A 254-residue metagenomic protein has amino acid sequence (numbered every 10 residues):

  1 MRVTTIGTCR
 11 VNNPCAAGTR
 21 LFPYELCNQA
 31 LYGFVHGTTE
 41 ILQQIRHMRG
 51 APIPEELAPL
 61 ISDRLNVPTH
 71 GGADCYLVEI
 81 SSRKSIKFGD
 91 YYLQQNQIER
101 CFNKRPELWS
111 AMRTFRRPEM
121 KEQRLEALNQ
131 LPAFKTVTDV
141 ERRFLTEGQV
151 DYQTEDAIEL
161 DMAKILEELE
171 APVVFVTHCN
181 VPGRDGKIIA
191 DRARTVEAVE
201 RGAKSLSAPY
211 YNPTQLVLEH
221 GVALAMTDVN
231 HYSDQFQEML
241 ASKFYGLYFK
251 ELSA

Functional and structural regions predicted by a protein language model:
M1-I45: Serine-esterase "nucleophile elbow" of acetyl-processing enzymes
T5-I6, P132-A133, H178, L240 (+1 more regions): Catalytic cores of glycan-processing enzymes that make or break glycosidic bonds
G37-E55, R142-D156: Acidic/glycine-enriched edge-of-secondary-structure segments
G50-G71: Short, well-structured alpha-helical segments in soluble
H70-M226: Alpha-helical cap/lid subdomain in secreted, periplasmic, or secretory-pathway luminal O-acyl-processing enzymes
S207, L224-A254: Histidine-centered active-site loop/cap adjacent to the catalytic His in serine esterases/O-acetyl transfer systems
